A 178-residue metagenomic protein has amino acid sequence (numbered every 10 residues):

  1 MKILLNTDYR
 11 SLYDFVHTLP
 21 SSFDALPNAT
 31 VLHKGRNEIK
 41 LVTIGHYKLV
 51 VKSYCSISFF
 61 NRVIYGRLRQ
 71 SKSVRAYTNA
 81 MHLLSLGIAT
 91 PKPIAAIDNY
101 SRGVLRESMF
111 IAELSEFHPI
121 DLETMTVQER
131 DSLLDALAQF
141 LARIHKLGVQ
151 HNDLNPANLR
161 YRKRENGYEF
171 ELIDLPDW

Functional and structural regions predicted by a protein language model:
M1-D14: N-terminal positively charged amphipathic segments used for targeting/anchoring
Y13-V16, P20, L172: Interaction-mediating elements
H17-H118, A136, A142, K146-L147: Conserved ATP-binding subdomain of kinase catalytic cores across diverse folds
V51, N152, I173: Active-site flanking residues adjacent to catalytic metal/cofactor-binding acidic residues
P119-Q128: AlphaC helix of the protein kinase catalytic domain
R130-L134: Short alpha-helical scaffold element within the canonical Hanks-type protein kinase domain
V149-P156: Catalytic-loop of the protein kinase fold
A157-W178: Catalytic activation segment of kinase domains across protein kinase-like and atypical kinase folds
